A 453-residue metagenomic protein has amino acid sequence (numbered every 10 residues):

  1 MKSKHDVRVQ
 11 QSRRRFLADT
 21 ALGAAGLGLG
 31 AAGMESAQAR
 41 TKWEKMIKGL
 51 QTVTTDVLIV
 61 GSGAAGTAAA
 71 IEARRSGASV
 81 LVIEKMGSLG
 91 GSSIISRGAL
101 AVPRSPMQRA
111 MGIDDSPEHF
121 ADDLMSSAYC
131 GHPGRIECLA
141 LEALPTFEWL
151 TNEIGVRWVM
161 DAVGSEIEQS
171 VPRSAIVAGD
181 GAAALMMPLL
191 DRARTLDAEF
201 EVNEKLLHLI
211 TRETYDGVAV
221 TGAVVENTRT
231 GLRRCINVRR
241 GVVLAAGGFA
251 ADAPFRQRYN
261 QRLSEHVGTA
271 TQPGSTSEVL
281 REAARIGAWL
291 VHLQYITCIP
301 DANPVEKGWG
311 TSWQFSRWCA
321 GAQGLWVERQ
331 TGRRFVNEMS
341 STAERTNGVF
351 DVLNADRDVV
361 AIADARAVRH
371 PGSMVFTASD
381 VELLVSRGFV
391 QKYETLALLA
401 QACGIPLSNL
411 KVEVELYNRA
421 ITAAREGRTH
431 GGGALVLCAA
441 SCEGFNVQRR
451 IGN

Functional and structural regions predicted by a protein language model:
K2-R8, D19-A21, E44, S79 (+8 more regions): Conserved N-terminal/central alpha/beta ligand/cofactor-binding core
K2-V9, R15-A37: N-terminal export signals
G49-G63, L81: Beta1/beta-strand and adjacent pyrophosphate-binding region of the FAD-binding site in flavoprotein oxidoreductases
G66: N-terminal Rossmann-fold NAD(P) dinucleotide-binding loop
T211-I236: Conserved beta-strand-loop-beta-strand element in the redox core of flavoprotein oxidoreductases
T230-G231, N237-E306: Glycine-rich loop(s) and the adjacent beta-strand/alpha-helix scaffold that form part
L280-E282, I286-I405, N409: An anion/pyrophosphate-binding glycine-rich loop and adjacent beta-alpha core in soluble alpha-beta enzymes
N409-N453: A glycine-rich dinucleotide-binding beta-alpha-beta segment and adjacent secondary-structure elements that constitute
